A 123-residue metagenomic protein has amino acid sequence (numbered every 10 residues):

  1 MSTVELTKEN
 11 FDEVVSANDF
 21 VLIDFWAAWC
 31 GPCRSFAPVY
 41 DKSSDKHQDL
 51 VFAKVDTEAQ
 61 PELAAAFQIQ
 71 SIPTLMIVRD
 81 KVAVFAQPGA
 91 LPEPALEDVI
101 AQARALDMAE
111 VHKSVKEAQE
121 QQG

Functional and structural regions predicted by a protein language model:
T3-V21, P61: A short beta-strand-turn-helix
N18-L22, S35-V55, P61: Conserved helix-turn-beta segment immediately C-terminal to the redox Cys motif in thioredoxin-like folds
D19, W26-W29, S71: Short pre-active-site segment immediately N-terminal to redox-active cysteine/selenocysteine motifs in thiol-based
D24-W26, I77: Structural cue for short, hydrophobic secondary-structure segments
C30-C33, L75: The canonical Cys-X-X-Cys-His
P61, F67-M76, L91: Structural micro-motif
R79-E110: Non-catalytic, surface beta->alpha helical segment in thiol-disulfide oxidoreductase systems
M108-G123: CheY-like receiver
